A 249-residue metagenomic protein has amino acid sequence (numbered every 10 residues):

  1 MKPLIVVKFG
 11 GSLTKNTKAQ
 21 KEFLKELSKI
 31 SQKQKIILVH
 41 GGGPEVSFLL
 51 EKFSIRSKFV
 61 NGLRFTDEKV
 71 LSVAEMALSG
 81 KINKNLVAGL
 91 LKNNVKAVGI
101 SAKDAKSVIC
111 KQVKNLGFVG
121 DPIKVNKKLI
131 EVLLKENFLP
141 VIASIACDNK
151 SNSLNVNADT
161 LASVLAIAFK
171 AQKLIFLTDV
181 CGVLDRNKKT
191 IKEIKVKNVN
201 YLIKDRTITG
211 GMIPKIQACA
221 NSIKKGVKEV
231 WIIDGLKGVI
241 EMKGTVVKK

Functional and structural regions predicted by a protein language model:
M1-K249: C-terminal catalytic "cap/lid" subdomain
